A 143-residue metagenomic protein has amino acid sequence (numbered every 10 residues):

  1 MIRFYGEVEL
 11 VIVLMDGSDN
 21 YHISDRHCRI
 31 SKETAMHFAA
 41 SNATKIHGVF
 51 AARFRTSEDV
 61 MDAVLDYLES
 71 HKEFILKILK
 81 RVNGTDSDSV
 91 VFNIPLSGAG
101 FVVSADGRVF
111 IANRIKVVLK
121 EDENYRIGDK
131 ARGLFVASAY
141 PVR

Functional and structural regions predicted by a protein language model:
M1-T34: Low-complexity, glycine/serine/proline-rich disordered segments that function as export/translocation leaders
N20-Y21, C28-R143: Functional cores of ribonucleases/endoribonucleases
